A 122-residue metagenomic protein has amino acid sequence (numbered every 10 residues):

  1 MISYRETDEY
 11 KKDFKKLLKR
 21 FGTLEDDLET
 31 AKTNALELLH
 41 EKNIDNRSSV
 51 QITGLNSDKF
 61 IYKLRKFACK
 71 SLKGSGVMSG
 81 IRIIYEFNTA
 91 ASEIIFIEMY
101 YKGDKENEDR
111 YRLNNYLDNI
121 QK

Functional and structural regions predicted by a protein language model:
M1-V77, A91, K102-K122: Basic, Lys/Arg-enriched alpha-helical interface segments
G80-M99: Short, hydrophobic/aromatic-rich beta-strand segments within well-structured domains
